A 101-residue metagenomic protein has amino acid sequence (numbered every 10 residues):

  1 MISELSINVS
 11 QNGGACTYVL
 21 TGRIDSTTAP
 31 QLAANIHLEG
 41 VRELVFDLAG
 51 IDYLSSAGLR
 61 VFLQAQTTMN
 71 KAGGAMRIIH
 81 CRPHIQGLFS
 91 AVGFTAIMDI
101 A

Functional and structural regions predicted by a protein language model:
M1-E4, R60: Short amphipathic beta-strand starts and helix->beta connectors
S3-L32, Y53: STAS-typified acidic loop motif
S26-I97: Amphipathic alpha-helical interaction surfaces in cytosolic regulatory modules
D99-A101: Short acidic-hydrophobic, aromatic-tinged amphipathic segments that line or gate anion-handling sites
